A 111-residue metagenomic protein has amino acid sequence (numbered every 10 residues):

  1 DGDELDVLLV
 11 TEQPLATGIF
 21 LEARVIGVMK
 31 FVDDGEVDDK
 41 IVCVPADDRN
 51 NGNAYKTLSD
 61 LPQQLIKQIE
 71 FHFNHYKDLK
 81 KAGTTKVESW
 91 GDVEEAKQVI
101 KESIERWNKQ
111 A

Functional and structural regions predicted by a protein language model:
D1-A111: Hydrophobic N-terminal alpha-helices or hydrophobic patches in metabolic proteins across all domains of life
